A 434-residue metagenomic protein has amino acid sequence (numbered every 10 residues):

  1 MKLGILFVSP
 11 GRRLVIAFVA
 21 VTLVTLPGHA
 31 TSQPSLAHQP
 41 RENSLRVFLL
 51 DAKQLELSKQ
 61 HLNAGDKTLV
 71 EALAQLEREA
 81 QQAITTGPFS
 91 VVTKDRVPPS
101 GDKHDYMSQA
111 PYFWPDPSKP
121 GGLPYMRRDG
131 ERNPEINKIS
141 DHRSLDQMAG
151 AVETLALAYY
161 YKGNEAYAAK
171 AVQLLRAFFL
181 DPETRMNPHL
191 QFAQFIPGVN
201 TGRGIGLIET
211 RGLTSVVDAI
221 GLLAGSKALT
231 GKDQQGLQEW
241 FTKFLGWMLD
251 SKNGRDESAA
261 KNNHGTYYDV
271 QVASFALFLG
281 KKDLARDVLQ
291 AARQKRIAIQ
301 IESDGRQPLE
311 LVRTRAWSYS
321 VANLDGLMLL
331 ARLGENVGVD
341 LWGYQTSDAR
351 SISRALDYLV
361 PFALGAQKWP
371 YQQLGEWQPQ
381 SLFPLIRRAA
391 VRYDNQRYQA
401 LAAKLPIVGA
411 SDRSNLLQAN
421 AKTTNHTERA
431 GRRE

Functional and structural regions predicted by a protein language model:
G4-L14, F18, T424-E434: Short, low-complexity, charge-dense intrinsically disordered segments
S9, S32-S35: Serine residues within intrinsically disordered or low-complexity segments
L23-A30: C-terminal segment of classical bacterial N-terminal signal peptides
P34-E257, T266, Q290, E335-N336 (+1 more regions): Extracellular glycan-targeting catalytic surfaces
D250-D256, A260, F275, L279-L284: Noncatalytic carbohydrate-binding groove/subsite architecture in carbohydrate-active enzymes
Y267-Q367: Long, repeat-rich segments with strong aromatic
